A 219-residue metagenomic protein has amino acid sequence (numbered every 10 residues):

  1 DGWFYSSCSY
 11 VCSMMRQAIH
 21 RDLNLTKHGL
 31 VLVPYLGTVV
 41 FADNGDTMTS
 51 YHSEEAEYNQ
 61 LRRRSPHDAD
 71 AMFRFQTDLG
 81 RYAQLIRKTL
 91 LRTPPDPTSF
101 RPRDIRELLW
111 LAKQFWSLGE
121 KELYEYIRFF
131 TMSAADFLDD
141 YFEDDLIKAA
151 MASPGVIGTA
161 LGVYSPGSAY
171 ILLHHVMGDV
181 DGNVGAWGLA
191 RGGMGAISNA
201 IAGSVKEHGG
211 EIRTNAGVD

Functional and structural regions predicted by a protein language model:
D1-T98: N-terminal glycine-rich phosphate/pyrophosphate-binding loop and immediately adjacent elements
R16, A216-D219: Phosphate/diphosphate-binding loops
P34, T214-A216: Short loop/edge segments at beta-strand edges and connector loops that shape dinucleotide/nucleotide cofactor-binding
G80-H208, N215: Active-site/ligand-binding neighborhood in enzyme catalytic cores
